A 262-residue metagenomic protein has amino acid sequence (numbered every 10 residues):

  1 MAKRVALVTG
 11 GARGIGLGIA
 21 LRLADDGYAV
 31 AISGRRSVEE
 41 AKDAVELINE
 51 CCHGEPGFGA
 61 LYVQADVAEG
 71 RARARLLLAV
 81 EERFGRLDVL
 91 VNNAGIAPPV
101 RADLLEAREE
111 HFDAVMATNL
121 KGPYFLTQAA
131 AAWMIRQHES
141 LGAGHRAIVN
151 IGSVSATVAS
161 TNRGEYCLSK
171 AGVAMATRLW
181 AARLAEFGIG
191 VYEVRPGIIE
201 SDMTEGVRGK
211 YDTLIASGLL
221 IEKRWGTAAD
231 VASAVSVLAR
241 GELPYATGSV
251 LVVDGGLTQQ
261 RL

Functional and structural regions predicted by a protein language model:
A12-G14: Conserved glycine-rich cofactor-binding loop
A97, R101, V158, G218 (+2 more regions): Short C-terminal tail/terminal secondary-structure segment of NAD(P)H-dependent dehydrogenase/reductase domains
R101-L104, R108-D113, I215-A216: Substrate-binding pocket helix/loop in short-chain dehydrogenase/reductase
T127, S169, T177: Active-site helix of classical SDR
A132, A182-R183, P244: Alpha-helical segment proximal to the catalytic Tyr-Lys
S153: Residue(s) in the substrate-gating loop at a strand-loop-helix junction that position the organic substrate next
A185-G190, A246-G248: Short, small/polar-rich loop/turn modules that mediate ligand/substrate recognition or access, typified
